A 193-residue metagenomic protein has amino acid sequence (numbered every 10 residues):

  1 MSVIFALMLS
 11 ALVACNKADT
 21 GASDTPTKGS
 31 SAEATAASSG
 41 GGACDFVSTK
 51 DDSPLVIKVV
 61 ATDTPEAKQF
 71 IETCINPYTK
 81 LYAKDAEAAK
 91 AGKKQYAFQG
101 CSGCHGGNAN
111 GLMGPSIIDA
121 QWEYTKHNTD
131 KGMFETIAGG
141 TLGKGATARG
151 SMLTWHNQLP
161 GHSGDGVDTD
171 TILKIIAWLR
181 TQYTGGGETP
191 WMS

Functional and structural regions predicted by a protein language model:
S2-A11: Bacterial N-terminal signal peptides
C15-A18: Bacterial signal peptide processing site
S23-D52: Post-signal peptide N-terminal segment of mature Sec-exported envelope proteins
E33-T35, L55-A97: Electrostatic cytochrome c docking/interface patches
L55, L112-I118, G140-I172, L179 (+1 more regions): Axial heme c-ligation environment in periplasmic c-type cytochrome domains
E87, A91, L112, N128-G132 (+1 more regions): Extracytoplasmic/secreted proteins, especially bacterial periplasmic and envelope-associated proteins
G92, F98-N108, M133, M152 (+1 more regions): The canonical Cys-X-X-Cys-His
G92-S102, L112-I118, T125-K126: Mid-length scaffold segments of soluble, non-membrane domains
